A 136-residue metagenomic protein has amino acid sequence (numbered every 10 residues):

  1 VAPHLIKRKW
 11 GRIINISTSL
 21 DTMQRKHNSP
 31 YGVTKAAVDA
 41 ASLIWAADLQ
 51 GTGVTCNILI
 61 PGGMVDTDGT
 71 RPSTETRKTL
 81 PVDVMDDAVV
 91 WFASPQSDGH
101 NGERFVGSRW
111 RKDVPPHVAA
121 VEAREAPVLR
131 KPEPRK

Functional and structural regions predicted by a protein language model:
V1, A41-S42, F92: Hydrophobic positions on the long internal alpha-helix of Rossmann-like NAD(P)-dependent oxidoreductase domains
I6, R25-K26, D68, E103 (+2 more regions): Short glycine-/acidic-enriched loop or helix-start segments at secondary-structure transitions that form or flank
I6-K7, R12-A37, S42-G51, G63-V65: Catalytic loop of short-chain dehydrogenase/reductase
Y31-V33, S73-T76: Glycine-rich, phosphate-binding/catalytic loops in enzymes
D39, D68, V82-D83: Residues in well-ordered alpha-helical elements
V54, I60-S73: Short beta-loop-alpha junction of Rossmann-like oxidoreductase domains
I58-L59, T74-R135: C-terminal helical subdomain
